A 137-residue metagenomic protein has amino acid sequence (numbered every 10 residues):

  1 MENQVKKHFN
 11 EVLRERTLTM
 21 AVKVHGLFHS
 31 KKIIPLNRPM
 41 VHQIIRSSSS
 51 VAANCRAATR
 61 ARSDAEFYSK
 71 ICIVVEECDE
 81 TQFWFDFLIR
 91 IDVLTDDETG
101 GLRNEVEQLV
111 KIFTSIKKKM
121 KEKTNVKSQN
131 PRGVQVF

Functional and structural regions predicted by a protein language model:
M1-F137: Amphipathic alpha-helical assembly/interaction segments
